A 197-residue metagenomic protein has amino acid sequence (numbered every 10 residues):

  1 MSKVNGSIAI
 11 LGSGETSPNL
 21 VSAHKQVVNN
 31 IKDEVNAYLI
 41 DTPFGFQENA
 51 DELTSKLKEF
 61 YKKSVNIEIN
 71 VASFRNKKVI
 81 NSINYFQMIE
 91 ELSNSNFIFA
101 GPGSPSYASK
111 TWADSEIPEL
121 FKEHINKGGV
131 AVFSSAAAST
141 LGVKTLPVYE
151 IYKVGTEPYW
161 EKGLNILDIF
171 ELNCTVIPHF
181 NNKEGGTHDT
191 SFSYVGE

Functional and structural regions predicted by a protein language model:
M1-S106: Extended, subdomain-level signal for the structured scaffold at the beginning of enzyme domains
L39, A100, V132-S134, T175: A structural signal for short, well-ordered beta-strand segments and their strand-loop junctions that often border
P43-E48, V71-K78, V132-T140, L167-L172: Low-complexity, flexible helical/coil segments
E90-N94, S109-V130, A137-E197: Active-site-adjacent pocket-lining segments in enzyme domains
